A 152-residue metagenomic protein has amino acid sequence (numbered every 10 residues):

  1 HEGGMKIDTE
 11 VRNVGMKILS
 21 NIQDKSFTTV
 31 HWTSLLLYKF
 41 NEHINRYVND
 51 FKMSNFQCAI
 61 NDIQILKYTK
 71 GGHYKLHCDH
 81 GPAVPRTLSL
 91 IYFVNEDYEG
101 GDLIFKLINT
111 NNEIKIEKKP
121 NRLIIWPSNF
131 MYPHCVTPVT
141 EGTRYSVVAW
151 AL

Functional and structural regions predicted by a protein language model:
H1-F56: Non-heme Fe(II)/2-oxoglutarate
F51, H77-C78, Y132-H134: Eukaryotic intrinsically disordered and solvent-exposed regulatory patches
S54-T69: Acidic, glycine-rich loop-and-strand cores that form catalytic or ligand-binding grooves in diverse globular domains
I65-A83: Conserved short histidine dyad/triad with adjacent acidic residue
G71, P82, R86, D97-L152: Catalytic core of Fe(II)/2-oxoglutarate
F93: Short hydrophobic/aromatic beta-strand micro-patches that form the beta-sheet surface supporting nucleotide- or nucleic
